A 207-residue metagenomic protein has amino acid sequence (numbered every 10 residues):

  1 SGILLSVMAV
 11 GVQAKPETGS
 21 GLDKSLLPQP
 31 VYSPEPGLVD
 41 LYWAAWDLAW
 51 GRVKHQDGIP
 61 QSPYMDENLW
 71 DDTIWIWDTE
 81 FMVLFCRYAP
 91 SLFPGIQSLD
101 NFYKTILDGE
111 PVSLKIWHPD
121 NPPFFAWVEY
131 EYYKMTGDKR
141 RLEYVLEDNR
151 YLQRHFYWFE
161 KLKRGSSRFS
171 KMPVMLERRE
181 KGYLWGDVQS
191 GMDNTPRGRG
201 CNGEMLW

Functional and structural regions predicted by a protein language model:
S1-V7: Bacterial N-terminal signal peptides
A9-G11: N-terminal signal peptide c-region/cleavage motif recognized by signal peptidases
K15-I74: Low-complexity, Ser/Thr/Pro/Gly-enriched N-terminal "stalk/linker" regions
A45-D57, P90-V112, V145-S167: Long, well-ordered core segments of solenoidal/helical folds
D72-F102: Alpha-helical support elements that line or immediately flank enzyme active sites and cofactor-binding pockets
L84-Y88, W127-K134: Short glycine/serine- and small hydrophobic-enriched flexible loop segments
G109-D120, Y157-W207: The feature captures the catalytic groove of carbohydrate-active enzymes
Y132-E143: Inter-helical turn/loop segments and adjacent helix faces that build the functional surface of alpha-helical bundle
